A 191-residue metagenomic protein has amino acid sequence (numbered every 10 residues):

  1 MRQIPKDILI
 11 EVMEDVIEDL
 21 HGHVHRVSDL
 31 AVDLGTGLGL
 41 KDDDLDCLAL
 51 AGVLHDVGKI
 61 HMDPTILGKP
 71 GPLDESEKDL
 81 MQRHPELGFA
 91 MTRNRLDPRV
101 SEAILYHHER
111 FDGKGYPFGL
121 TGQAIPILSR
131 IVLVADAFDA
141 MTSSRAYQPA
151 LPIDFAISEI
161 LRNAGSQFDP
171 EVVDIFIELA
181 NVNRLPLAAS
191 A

Functional and structural regions predicted by a protein language model:
R2-A191: Histidine- and acidic-residue-rich, metal-dependent catalytic cores
